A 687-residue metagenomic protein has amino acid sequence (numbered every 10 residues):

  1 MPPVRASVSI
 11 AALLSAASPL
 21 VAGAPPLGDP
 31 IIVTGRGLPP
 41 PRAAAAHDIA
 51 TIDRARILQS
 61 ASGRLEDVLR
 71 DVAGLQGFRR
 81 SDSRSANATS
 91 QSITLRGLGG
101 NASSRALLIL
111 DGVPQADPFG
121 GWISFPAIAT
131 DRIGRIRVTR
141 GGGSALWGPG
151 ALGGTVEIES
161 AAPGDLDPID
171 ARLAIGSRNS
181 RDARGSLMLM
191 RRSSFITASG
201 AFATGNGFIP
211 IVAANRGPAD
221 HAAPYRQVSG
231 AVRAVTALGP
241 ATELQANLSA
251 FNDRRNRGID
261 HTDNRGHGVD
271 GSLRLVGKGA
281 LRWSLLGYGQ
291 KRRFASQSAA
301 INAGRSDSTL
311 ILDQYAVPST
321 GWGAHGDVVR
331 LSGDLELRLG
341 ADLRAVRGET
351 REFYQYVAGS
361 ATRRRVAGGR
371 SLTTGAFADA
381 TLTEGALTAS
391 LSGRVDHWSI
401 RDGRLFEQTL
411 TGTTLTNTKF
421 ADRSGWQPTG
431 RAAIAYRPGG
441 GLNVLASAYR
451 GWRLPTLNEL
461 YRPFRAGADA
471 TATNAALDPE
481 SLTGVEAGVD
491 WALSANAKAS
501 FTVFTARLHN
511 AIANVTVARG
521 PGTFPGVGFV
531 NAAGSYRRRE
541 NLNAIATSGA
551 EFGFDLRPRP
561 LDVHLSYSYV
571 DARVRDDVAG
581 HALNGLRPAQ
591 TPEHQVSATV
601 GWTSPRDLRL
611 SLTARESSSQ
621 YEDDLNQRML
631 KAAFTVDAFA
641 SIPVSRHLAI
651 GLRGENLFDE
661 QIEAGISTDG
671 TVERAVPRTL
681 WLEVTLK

Functional and structural regions predicted by a protein language model:
E66, R70-V113: Extracytoplasmic beta-strand/coil segments of soluble accessory domains associated with Gram-negative outer-membrane
V113-R140: Short acidic/polar hinge/loop motifs at secondary-structure boundaries that mediate gating or recognition
S144-A145, E157-E159, G164-A174, R178 (+1 more regions): Periplasmic-side early beta-strands and strand-to-turn transitions of outer-membrane beta-barrels
G205-I211, H221-Q227, A237-W283, G289-S319 (+2 more regions): Flexible loop and strand-edge segments within Gram-negative outer membrane beta-barrel domains
A223, S319-V328, G369-F377, A472-D478 (+4 more regions): Outer membrane beta-barrel strand-and-loop segments of large Gram-negative receptors, especially TonB-dependent
T236, A380-T381, A435, A446 (+4 more regions): Conserved C-terminal beta-signal and adjacent last beta-strands/turns of outer-membrane beta-barrel proteins
K291-A295, R347-Y356, H397-T413, D422 (+5 more regions): Surface-exposed extracellular loop regions of Gram-negative outer-membrane beta-barrel proteins, predominantly
L382-A389, K498-L508, F529-D624, F658: Gram-negative outer-membrane beta-barrel transporters
